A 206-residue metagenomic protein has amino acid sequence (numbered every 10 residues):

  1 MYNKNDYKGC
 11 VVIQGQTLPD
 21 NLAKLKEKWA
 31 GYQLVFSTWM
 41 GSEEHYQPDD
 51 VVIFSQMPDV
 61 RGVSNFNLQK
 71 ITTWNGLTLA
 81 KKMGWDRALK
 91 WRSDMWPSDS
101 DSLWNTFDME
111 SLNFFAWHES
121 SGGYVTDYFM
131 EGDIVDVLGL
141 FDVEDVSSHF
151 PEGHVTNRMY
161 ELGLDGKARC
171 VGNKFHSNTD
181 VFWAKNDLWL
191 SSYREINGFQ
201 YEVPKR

Functional and structural regions predicted by a protein language model:
M1-D20: N-proximal low-complexity "stem/linker" segments adjacent to membrane-targeting elements
Y7-G9, K28-F36, D50: Short loop->beta transition adjacent to catalytic acidic/histidine clusters or analogous donor-positioning motifs
Q16-P19, M40-E43, M57-V60, S93-P97 (+3 more regions): Short, solvent-exposed loop/turn segments at secondary-structure junctions
T17-W29: Short, well-formed alpha-helical segments that are part of the catalytic scaffolds of diverse glycosyltransferases
L22-K24, Y46-Q47, S98-L103: A short acidic (Asp/Glu
S37-M83: Active-site-proximal specificity loops/subdomain of glycosyltransferases
N75-F114: GT-A fold catalytic core of metal-dependent nucleotide-sugar glycosyltransferases, centered on the diacidic
P97-S102, L112-R206: Catalytic core and acceptor-binding pocket of nucleotide-sugar-dependent glycosyltransferases
